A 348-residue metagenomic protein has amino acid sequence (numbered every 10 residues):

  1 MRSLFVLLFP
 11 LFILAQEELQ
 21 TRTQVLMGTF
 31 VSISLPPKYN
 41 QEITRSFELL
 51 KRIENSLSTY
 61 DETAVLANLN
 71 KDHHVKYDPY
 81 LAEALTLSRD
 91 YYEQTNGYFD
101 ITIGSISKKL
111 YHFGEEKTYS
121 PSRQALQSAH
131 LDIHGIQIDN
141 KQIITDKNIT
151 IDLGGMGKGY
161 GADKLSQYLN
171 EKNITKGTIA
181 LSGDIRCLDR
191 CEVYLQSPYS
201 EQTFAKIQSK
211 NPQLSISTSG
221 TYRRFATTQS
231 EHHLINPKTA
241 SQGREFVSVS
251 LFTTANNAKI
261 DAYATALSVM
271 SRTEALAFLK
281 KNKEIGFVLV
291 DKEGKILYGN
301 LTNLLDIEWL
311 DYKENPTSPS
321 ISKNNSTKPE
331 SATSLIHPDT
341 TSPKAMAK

Functional and structural regions predicted by a protein language model:
M1-L4, K259: Structural motif marking the loop-to-transmembrane transition
S3-F12: Sec-dependent N-terminal signal peptides
A15-K348: Mature catalytic core of soluble alpha/beta enzymes
